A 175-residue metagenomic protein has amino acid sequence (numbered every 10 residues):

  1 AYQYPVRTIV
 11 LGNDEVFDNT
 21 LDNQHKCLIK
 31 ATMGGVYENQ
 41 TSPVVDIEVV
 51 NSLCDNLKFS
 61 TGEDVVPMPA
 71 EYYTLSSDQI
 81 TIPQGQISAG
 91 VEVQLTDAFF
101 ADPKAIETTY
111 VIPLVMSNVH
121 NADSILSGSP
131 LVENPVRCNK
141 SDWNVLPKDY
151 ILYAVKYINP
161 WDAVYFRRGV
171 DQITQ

Functional and structural regions predicted by a protein language model:
A1-L75, I82, Q86-S88, F100 (+4 more regions): Acidic/polar, low-complexity intrinsically disordered N-terminal segments immediately downstream of a Sec signal
S88-Q94: Exposed aromatic-hydrophobic patches
Q94-F100: A surface-exposed beta-strand-loop module
L95, M116-N118, G169: Short, structured patches in soluble enzyme cores that scaffold and shape functional sites
I112-V115, Y165: Extended hydrophobic secondary-structure segments that form protein cores and membrane-embedded regions
P147-I151, R168: Intrinsically disordered, low-complexity, charge-dense segments enriched in Lys/Arg and Glu/Asp interspersed
L152-N159: Interdomain boundary/hinge segments at the C-termini of tandem beta-sandwich modules
P160-T174: Tryptophan-anchored aromatic micro-motifs
